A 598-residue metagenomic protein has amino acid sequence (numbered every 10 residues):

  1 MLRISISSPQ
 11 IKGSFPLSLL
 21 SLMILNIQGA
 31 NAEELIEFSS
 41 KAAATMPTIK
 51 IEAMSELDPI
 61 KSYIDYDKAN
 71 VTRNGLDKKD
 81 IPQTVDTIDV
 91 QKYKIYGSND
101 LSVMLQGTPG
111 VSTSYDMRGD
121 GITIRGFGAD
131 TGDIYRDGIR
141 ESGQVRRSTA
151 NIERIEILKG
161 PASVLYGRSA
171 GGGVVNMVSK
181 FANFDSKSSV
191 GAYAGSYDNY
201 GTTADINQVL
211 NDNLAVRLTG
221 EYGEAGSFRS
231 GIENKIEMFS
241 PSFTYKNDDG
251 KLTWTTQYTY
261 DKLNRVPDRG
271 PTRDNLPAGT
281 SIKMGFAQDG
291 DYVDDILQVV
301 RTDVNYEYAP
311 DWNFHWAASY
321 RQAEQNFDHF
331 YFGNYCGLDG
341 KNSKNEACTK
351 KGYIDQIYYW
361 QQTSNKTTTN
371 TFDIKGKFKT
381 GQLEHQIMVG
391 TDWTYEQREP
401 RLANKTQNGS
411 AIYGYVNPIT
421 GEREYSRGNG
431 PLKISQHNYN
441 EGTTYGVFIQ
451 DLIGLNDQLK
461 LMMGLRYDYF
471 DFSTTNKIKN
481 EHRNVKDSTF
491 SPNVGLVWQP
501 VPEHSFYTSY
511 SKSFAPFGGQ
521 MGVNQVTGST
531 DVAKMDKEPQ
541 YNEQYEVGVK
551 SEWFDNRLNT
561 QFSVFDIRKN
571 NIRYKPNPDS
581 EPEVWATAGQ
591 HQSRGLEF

Functional and structural regions predicted by a protein language model:
F38-D185, V547: Acidic, small-polar-rich N-terminal luminal/periplasmic segments of exported/outer-membrane proteins
S179, Q208, F243-N247, Y306 (+6 more regions): Residue-level signature of outer-membrane beta-barrel architecture
K187-S189, Y193-D268, G290-E307: Transmembrane beta-barrel wall of Gram-negative outer-membrane proteins
A192-D198, Y222-G226, E237, N247 (+8 more regions): Transmembrane beta-strands of outer-membrane beta-barrel pores
R273-G285, Y335-G352, P400-Q436, R483 (+2 more regions): Surface-exposed loop/turn segments flanking beta-strands in extracellular/periplasmic regions
V300-A323, Q356-T475: Face-selective signature of the C-terminal outer-membrane beta-barrel domain
V304-E307, D311-S319, A323-Y331, F506 (+1 more regions): Membrane-embedded beta-barrel scaffold of Gram-negative outer-membrane proteins
N365, E384-M388, D392-E396, N438-K569 (+1 more regions): Structural signature of Gram-negative outer-membrane beta-barrels, strongest in the C-terminal barrel of TonB-dependent
